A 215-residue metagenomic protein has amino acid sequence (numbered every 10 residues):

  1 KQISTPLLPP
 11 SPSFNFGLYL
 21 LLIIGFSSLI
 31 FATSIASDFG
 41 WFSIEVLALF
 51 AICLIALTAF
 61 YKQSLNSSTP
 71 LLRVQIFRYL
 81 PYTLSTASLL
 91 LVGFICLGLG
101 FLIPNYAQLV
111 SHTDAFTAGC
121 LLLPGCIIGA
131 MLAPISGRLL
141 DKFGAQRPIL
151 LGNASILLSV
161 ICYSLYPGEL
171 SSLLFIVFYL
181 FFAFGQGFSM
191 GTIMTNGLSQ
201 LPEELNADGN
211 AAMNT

Functional and structural regions predicted by a protein language model:
K1-G17, I44, E203: Helix-loop-helix hairpins in multi-pass membrane proteins, especially solute transporters
K1-L7, I23-I35, I52-S67: C-terminal membrane-cytosol helix-exit motif in multi-pass small-molecule transporters
L7-S11, A36-F42, E169: Membrane-interface helix caps and helix-loop-helix hairpins in membrane proteins
L8-S13, L20, Q63, V74: Short secondary-structure boundary/capping segments
F14-I23, V92, L150-L151: Select subsegments of transmembrane alpha-helices in polytopic membrane proteins, especially boundary-proximal
I30, I44-L49, A56, S68-T215: 12-transmembrane solute porter fold
